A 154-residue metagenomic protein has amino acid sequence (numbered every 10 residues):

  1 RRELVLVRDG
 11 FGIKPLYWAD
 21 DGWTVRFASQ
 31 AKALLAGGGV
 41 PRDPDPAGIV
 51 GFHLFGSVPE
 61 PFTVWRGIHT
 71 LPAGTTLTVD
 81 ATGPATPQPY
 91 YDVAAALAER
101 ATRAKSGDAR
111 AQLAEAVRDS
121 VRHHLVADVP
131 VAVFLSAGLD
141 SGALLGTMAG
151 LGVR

Functional and structural regions predicted by a protein language model:
R1-R154: Cysteine-centered catalytic environments shared across enzyme families
